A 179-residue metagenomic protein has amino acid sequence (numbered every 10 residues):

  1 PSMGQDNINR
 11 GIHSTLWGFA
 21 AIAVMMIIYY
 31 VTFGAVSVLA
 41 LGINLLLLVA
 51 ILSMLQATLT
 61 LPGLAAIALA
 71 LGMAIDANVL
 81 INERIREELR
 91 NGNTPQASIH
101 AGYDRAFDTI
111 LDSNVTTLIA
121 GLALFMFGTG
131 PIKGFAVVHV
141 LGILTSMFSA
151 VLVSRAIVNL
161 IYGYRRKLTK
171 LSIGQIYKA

Functional and structural regions predicted by a protein language model:
P1-T15, K167-A179: Structural signature of multi-pass, alpha-helical inner-membrane proteins
M3, I22, I51, V79 (+2 more regions): Residue-level signature of catalytic and energy-coupling elements of molecular machines, predominantly ATP/GTP-dependent
Q5-T60, M126-G130: Interfacial segments of transmembrane alpha-helices in multi-pass membrane proteins
N9, H13, W17, A35 (+7 more regions): Alpha-helical transmembrane segments of multi-pass inner-membrane proteins, especially transporters/permeases
M26, L41-L45, L64-N78, L122-F125 (+1 more regions): Hydrophobic transmembrane alpha-helices
M26-Y30, I51-P62, I67, L71 (+4 more regions): Hydrophobic alpha-helical bundle architecture
I75-N78, N82-I85, R155: Membrane-embedded alpha-helices of multi-pass transport/permease systems
E87-A179: Hydrophobic alpha-helical transmembrane segments of membrane transport and translocation systems, primarily multi-pass
